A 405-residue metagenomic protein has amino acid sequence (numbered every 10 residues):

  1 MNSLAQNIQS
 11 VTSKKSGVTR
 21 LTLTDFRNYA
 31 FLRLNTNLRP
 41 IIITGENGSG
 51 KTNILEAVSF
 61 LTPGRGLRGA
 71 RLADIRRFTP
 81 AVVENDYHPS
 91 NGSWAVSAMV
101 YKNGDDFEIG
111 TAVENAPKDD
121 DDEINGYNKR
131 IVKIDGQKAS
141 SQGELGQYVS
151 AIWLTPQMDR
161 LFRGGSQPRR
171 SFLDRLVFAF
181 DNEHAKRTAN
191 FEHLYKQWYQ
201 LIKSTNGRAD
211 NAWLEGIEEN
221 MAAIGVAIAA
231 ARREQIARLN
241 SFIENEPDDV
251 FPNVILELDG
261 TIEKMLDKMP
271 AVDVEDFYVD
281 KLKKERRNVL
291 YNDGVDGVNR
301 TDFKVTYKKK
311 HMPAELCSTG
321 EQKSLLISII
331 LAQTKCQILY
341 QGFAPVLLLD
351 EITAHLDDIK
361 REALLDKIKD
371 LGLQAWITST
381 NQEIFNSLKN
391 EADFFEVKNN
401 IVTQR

Functional and structural regions predicted by a protein language model:
M1-E46, A81-D86, R208-V346, H355 (+4 more regions): Conserved NTPase motor "head" modules and their coupling/switch loops across ABC/AAA+ ATPases, GTPases, and GHKL ATPases
K51: Conserved lysine of the Walker
F60-L72, A332-Q341: Post-Walker A helix-loop "phosphate-sensing" segment adjacent to the P-loop in P-loop NTPases
R65-R160, S166-P168, V177-F180, H184 (+2 more regions): Nucleotide-state sensing region of NTPase/ATPase domains
R160-L161, P168-R208, E215, E219-A222: Long, charged N-terminal accessory/stalk domains
D350-I352: Walker B catalytic acidic pair
T378-T380: H-loop/switch region of ABC-family ATPase nucleotide-binding domains
